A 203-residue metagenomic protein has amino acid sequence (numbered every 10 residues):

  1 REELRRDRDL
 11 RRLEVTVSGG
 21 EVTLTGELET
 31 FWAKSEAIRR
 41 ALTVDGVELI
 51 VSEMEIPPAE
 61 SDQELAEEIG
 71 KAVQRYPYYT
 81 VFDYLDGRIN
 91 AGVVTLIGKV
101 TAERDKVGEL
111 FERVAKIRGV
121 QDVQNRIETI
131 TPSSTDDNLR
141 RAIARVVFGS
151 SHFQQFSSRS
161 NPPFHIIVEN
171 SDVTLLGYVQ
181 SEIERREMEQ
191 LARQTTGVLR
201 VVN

Functional and structural regions predicted by a protein language model:
R1-N203: N-terminal targeting leaders
